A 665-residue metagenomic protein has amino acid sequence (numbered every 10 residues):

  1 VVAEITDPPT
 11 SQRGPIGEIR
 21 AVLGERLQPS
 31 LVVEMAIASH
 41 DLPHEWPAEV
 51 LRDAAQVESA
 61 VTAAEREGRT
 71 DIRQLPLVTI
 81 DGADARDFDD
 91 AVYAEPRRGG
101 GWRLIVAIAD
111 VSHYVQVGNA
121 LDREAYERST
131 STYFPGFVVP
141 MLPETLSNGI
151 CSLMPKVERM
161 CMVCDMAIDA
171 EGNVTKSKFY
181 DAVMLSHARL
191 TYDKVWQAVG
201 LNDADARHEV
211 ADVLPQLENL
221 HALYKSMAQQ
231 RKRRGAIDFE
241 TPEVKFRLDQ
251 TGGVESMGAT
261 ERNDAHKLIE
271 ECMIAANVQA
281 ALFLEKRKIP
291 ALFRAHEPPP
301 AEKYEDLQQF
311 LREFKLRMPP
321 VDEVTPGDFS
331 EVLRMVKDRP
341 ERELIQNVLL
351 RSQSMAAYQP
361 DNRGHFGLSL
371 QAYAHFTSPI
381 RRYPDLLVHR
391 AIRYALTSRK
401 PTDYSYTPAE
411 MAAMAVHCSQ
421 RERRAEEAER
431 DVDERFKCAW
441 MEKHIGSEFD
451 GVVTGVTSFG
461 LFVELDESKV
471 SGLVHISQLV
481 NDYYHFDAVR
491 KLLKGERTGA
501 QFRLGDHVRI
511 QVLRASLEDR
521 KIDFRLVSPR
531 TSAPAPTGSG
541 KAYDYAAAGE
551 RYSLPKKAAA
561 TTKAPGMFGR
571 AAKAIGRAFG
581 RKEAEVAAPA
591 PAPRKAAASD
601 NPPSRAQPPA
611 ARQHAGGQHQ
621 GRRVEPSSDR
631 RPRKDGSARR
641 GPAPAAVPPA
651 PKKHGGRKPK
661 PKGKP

Functional and structural regions predicted by a protein language model:
V1-I105, S112-V157, R189, K194-Q197 (+3 more regions): Charge-lined substrate channels and their catalytic hotspots, especially those that engage the 3′ end of RNA
V1-Q12, G17-A21, R159-A170, Q279 (+2 more regions): Flexible glycine-rich surface loops and low-complexity tracts that mediate binding to linear polymers
E4-T6, I72-T79, A83-G99, L220-R234 (+3 more regions): Phosphate-interacting basic helix/loop segments used at nucleotide- and nucleic-acid interfaces
P15, P29-H40, G101, P384 (+2 more regions): Single-stranded RNA-binding regions, centering on S1/OB-family and related RNA-binding modules
R20, E34-I37, A120-A125, N263 (+3 more regions): Short secondary-structure boundary/capping segments
V111-H113, D122, V183, N263 (+3 more regions): Short, surface-exposed beta-strand-loop junctions and turns on beta-sheet-rich folds
E144-V183: Catalytic nucleotidyl-transfer cores of nucleotide-processing enzymes
E158, A167, F179, Y192-D466 (+4 more regions): Append "with occasional cross-activation on large, charged helical scaffolds in nucleic-acid assemblies
